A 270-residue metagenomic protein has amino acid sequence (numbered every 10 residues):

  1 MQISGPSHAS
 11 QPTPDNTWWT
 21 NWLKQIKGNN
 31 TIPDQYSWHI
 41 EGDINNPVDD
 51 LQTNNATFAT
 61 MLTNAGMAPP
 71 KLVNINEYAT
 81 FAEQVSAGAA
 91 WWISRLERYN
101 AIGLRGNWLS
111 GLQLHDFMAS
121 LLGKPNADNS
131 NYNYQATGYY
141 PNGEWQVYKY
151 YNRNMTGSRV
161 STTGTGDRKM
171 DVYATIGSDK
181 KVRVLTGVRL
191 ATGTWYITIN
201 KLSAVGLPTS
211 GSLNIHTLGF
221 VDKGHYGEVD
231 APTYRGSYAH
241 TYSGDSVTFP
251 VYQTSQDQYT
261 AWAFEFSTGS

Functional and structural regions predicted by a protein language model:
M1-L104, G111: Noncatalytic carbohydrate-binding groove/subsite architecture in carbohydrate-active enzymes
Q52, L62-T63, W91, W145-Y150 (+3 more regions): Extracytoplasmic low-complexity repetitive segments enriched in small/polar residues
V73, R105-W108, S212-L218: A generic structural motif
E77, W108, T186-V188: Active-site proximal loops enriched in glycine and acidic residues that flank catalytic Cys/His/Asp and coordinate
F81-K181: Aromatic/acidic polysaccharide-binding cleft in carbohydrate-active enzymes
V147, N152, V182-L185, T192 (+3 more regions): Non-catalytic C-terminal accessory domains or segments of carbohydrate-active enzymes
G166-D222: Carbohydrate-binding surface patches
D230-S270: C-terminal beta-strand-rich structural cap/linker in extracellular carbohydrate-active enzymes
